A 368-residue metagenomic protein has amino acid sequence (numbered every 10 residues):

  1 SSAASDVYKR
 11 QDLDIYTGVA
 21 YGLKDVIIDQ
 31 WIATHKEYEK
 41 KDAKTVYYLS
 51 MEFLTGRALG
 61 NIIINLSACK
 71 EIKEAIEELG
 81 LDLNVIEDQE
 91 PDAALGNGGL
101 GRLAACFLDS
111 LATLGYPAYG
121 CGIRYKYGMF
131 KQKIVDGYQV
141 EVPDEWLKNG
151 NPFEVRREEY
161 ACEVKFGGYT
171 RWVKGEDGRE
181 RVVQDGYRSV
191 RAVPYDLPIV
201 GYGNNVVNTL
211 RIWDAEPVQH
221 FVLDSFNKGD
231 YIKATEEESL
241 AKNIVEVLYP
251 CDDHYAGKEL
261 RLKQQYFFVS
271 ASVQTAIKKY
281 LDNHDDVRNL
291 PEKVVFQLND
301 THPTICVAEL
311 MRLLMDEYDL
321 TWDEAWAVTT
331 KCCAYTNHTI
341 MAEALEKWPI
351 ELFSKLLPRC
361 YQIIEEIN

Functional and structural regions predicted by a protein language model:
A3-Y8: Short, small-residue-biased leader/transition segments that mark boundaries at the very start of proteins
Y21-E87, S225-N243, F267-R288: Conserved oxyanion/phosphate-binding beta-strand-loop segments in alpha/beta enzyme cores
A43-Y47, M51-F53, F296-E309, C332-T339: Core structural elements
L66-E87, P91, K131-Y160, N227-Y231: Compact, glycine/acidic-enriched structural inserts
N97, T113-D196: Extended, regular secondary-structure scaffolds
F107-K131, T321-M341: Glycine-rich phosphate/pyrophosphate-binding loops and their adjacent beta-strand/loop elements at enzyme active sites
R156-N299, W348-N368: Active-site cores of enzymes that catalyze phosphoryl transfer or operate on phosphate-rich substrates
V307-E366: Extended, well-ordered alpha-helical scaffold/bundle regions in very large, multi-domain proteins
